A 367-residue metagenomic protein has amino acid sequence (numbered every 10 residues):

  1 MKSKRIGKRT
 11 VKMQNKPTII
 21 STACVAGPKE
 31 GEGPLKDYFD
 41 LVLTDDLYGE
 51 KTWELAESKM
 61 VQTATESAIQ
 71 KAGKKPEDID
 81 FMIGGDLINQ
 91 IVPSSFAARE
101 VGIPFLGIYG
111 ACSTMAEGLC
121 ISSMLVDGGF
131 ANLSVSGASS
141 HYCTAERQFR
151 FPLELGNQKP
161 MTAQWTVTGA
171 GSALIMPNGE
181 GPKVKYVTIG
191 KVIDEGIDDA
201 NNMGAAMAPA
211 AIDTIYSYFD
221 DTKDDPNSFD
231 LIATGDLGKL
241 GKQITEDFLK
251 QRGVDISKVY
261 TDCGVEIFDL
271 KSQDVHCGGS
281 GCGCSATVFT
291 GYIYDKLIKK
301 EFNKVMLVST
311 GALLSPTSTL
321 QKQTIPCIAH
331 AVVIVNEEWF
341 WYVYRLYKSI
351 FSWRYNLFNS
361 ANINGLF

Functional and structural regions predicted by a protein language model:
M1-E54, P152-D224, V254-D274, K304-T310 (+1 more regions): Condensing-enzyme catalytic core mediating Claisen C-C bond formation in acyl metabolism
I19, E54-C112, S228-Q243, D247: Conserved beta-ketoacyl condensing-enzyme motif
V25, G84-Q90, S140-H141, E180 (+1 more regions): Short glycine-enriched loops at secondary-structure junctions
E30-E32, P93-S95, A145-R150, Q243-T245 (+1 more regions): Short acidic, glycine/serine/threonine-rich loops at helix termini
E57-G73, L119-I121, A206-D221, V288-I293: Short, well-ordered amphipathic alpha-helical segments that serve as non-catalytic structural scaffolds within diverse
I91-V92, Y142-R147, I193-G196, L314-P316: Short, well-ordered, mixed-charge alpha-helical segments that flank or form enzyme active sites
I108-S136, I175, S280-F302: Active-site-proximal alpha-helical scaffold in enzymes
Y344-Y347, Y355-N362: Intrinsic-disorder-associated, low-complexity terminal segments enriched in Asp/Asn/His/Tyr and depleted of Lys/Arg
